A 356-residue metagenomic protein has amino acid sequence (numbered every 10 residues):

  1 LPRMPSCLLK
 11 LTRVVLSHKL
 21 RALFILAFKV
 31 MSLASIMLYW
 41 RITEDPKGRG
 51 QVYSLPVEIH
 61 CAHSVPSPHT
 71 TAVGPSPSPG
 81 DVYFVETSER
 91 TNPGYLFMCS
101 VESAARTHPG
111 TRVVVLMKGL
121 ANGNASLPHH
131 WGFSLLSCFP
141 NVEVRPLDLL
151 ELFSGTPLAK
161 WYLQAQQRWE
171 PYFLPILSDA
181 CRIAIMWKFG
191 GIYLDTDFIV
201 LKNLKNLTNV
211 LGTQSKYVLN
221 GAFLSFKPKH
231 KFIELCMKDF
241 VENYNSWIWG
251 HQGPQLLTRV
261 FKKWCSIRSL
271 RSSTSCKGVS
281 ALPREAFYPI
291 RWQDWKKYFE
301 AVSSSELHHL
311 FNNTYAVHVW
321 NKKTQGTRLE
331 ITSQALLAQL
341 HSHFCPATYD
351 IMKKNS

Functional and structural regions predicted by a protein language model:
P2-S178, T196-S356: Glycosyltransferase-associated regions of secretory-pathway enzymes, highlighting luminal stem/catalytic domains
D179-F189: Small-residue hinge/turn detector
G191-Y193: Short aromatic/hydrophobic "clamp" motif used to bind/position activated sugar donors
